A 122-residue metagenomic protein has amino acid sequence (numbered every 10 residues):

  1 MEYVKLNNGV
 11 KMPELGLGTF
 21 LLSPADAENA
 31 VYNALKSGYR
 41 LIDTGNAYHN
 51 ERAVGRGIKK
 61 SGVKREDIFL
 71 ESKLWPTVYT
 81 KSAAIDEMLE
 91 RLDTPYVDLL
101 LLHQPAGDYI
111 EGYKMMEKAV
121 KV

Functional and structural regions predicted by a protein language model:
M1-I68, P95, K118-K121: N-terminal binding-site loop/beta-alpha segment at the start of enzyme catalytic domains that lines or forms
E14, E71-K73, D98-L102: Short beta-strands and strand-loop turn motifs
F20-L22, G45-A47, K73-T77, L102-P105: Active-site beta-loop-alpha junctions enriched in small/polar residues
A25, H49, Y79-T80, E111: Residues that form or flank phosphate/diphosphate-binding pockets in enzymes that use nucleotide phosphates
S37, K73-L74, V78, E117: Solvent-exposed, non-transmembrane amphipathic alpha-helical segments
T80-V122: Glycine/proline-rich, positively charged, aromatic-decorated active-site loop/lid region on the catalytic face
